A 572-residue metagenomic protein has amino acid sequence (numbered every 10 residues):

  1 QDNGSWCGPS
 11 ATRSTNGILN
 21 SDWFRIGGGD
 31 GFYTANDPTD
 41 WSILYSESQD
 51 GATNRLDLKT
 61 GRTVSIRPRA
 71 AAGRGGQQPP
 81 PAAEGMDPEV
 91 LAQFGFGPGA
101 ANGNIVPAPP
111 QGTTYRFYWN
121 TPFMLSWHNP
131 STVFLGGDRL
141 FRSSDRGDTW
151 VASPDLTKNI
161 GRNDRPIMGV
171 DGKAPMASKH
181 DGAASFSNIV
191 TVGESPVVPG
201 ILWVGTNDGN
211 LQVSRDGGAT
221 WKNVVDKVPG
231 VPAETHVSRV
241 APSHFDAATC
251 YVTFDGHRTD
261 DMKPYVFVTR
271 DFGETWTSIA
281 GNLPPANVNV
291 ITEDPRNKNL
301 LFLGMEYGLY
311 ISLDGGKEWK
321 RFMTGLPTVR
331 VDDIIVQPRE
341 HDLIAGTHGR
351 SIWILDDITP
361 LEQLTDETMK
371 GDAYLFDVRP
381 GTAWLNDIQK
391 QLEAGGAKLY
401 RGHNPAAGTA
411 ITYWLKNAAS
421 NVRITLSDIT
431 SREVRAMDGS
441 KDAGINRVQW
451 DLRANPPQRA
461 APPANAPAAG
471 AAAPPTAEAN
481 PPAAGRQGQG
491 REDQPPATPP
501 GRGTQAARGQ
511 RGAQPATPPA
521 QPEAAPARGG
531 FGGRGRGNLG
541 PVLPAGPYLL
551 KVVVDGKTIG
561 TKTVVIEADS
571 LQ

Functional and structural regions predicted by a protein language model:
Q1-L399, A406-T409: Beta-propeller blade termini and top-face loops
A35, I445-A454, G537-N538: Exposed aromatic-hydrophobic patches
V64-S65, E318-K320, T430-M437, I559: Surface-exposed loop/edge segments in extracytoplasmic proteins
A72-I105, Q111, H403, R459-G540: Disordered, low-complexity segments in secreted/periplasmic proteins that are enriched in proline
G136, D442-V448, L539-K551: A glycine-anchored, Pro-Gly-centered beta-turn/N-cap motif
I388-R423, S427, R447-Q449: Contiguous beta-strand segments within globular domains
S440, T563-L571: Short beta-strand edge segments in extracellular beta-sheet folds
P456-Q458, V553-K562: Short acidic/polar inter-strand loop motif in beta-rich domains
